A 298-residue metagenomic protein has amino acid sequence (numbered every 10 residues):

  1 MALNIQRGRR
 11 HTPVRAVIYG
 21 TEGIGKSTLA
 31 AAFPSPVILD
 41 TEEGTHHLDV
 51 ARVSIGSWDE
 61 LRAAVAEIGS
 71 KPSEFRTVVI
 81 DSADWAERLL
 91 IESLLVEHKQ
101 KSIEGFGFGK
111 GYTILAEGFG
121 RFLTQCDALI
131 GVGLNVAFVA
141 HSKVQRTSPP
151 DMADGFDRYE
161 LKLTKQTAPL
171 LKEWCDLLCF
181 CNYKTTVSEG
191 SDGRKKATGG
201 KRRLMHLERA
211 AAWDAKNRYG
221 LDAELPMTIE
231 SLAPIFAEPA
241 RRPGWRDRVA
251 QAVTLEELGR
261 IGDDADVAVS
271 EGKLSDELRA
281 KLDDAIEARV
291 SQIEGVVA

Functional and structural regions predicted by a protein language model:
L3-A16, I24, F33, V37 (+5 more regions): Interfaces that engage single-stranded nucleic acids at replication/repair/recombination sites
Y19: Residues at the beta-strand->loop junction immediately N-terminal to the Walker
S27: Walker A/P-loop
P36-I38, V136, L178-F180: Short, well-ordered beta-strand core segments
T41-G109: Conserved nucleotide-sensing/catalytic segment adjacent to the nucleotide-binding pocket in NTP-handling enzymes
W85-Q166: P-loop NTPase motor core
V144-P243: Conserved GTP-binding G-domain of TRAFAC-class P-loop NTPases and closely related GTPase folds
